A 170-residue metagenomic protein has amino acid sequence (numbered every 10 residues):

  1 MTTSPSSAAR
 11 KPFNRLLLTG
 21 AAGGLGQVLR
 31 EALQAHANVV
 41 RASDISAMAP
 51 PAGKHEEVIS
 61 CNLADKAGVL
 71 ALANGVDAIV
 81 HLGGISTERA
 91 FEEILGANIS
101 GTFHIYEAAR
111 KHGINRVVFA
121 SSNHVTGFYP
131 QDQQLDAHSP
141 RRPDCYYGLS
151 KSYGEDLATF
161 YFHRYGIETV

Functional and structural regions predicted by a protein language model:
P12-H36: N-terminal Rossmann NAD(P)H-binding glycine-rich loop of SDR-like oxidoreductase domains
T19, S43, I79-L82, V117-N123: SDR active-site strand-loop-helix element
H36-A49: Conserved glycine-rich Rossmann-like NAD(P)H-binding loop of the short-chain dehydrogenase/reductase
G53-D65: Rossmann-fold cofactor-recognition segment
L63-A97: NAD(P)H-binding glycine-rich loop region in Rossmannoid oxidoreductase-like domains and their noncatalytic homologs
I79, A90-V117: NAD(P)-cofactor binding segment of oxidoreductase domains
G96, P130-T169: Catalytic helix-loop patch of NAD(P)-dependent Rossmann-fold dehydrogenases
H104-C145: Conserved Rossmann-fold NAD(P)-dependent oxidoreductase catalytic core, especially the SDR/UDP-sugar
